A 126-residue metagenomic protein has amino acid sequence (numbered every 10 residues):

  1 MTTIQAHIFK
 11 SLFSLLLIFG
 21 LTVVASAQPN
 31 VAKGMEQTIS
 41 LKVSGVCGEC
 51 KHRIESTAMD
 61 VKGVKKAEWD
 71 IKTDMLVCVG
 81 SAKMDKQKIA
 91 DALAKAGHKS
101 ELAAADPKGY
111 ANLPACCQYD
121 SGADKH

Functional and structural regions predicted by a protein language model:
M1-H7: N-terminal secretory signal peptides that target proteins for export/translocation
K10-V24: Bacterial N-terminal signal peptides
A27-Q28: Boundary of Sec targeting at the N-terminus
S40-C50: Short, surface-exposed ligand-recognition loops at beta-strand->loop->(often short) alpha-helix junctions that present
A58-D70: Short acidic amphipathic segments
S81-K86: Helix N-cap motif at beta-to-alpha junctions
G97-G109: Conserved short beta-strand edge segments in small beta-sheet-based binding/regulatory domains
A111-H126: Short, low-order "capping/linker" segments at domain edges
